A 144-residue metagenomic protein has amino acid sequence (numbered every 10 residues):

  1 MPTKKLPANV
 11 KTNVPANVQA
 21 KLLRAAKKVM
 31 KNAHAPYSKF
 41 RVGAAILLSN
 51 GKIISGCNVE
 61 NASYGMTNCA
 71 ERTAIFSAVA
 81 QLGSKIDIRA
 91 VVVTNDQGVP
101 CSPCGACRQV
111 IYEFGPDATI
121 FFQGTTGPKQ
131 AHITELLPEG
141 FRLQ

Functional and structural regions predicted by a protein language model:
P2-N32, I86-Q144: C-terminal binding/interaction regions
L22, A26-V29, A70, A74 (+1 more regions): Stable alpha-helical structural segments in soluble proteins, enriched in small hydrophobic residues
H34-Y37: Short Gly/Pro-enriched turn/cap motifs at secondary-structure boundaries
K39-L48: Short beta-strand scaffold segments in enzyme catalytic cores
L48-N50, G124-T125: Short acidic-glycine loop/turn motifs at beta-strand connectors
N58-R72: Compact, glycine-rich, soluble single-domain proteins
V79-K85: Phosphate/pyrophosphate-binding loops at sites that engage ATP/ADP/AMP, CoA/4′-phosphopantetheine, polyphosphate
